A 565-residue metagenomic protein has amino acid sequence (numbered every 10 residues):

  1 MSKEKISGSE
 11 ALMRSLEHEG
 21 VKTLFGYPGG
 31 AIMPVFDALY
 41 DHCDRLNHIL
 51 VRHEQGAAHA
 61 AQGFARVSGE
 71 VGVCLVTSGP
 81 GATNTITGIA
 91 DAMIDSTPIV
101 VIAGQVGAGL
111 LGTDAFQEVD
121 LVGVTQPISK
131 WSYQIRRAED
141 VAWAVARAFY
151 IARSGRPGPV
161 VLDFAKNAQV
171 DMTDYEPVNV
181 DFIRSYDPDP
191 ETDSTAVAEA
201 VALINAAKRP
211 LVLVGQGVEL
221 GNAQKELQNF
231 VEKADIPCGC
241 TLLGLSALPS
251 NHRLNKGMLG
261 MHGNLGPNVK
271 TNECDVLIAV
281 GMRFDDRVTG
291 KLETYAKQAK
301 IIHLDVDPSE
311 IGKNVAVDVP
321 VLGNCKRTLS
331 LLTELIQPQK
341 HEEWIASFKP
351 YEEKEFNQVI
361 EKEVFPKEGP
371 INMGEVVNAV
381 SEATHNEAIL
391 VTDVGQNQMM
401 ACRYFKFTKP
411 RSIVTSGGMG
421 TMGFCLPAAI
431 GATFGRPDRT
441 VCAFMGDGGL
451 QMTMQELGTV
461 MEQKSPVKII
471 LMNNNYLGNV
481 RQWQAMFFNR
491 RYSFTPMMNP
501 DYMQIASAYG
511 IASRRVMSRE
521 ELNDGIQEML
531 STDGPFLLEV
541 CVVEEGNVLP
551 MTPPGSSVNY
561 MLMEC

Functional and structural regions predicted by a protein language model:
S2-E343, A383-N386, T459, P466-I469 (+4 more regions): N-terminal alpha/beta PP-like core and its mobile active-site loop of ThDP/TPP-dependent enzymes
S2-K3, E139, A202, Q298-V394 (+3 more regions): Phosphate/pyrophosphate-binding active-site segments
S9-K22, G30, V35-Y40, E352-P427: Active-site diphosphate/adenylate-binding microenvironment
Y27-G29, H48-H59, C74-G81, R136-R137 (+7 more regions): Active-site nucleophile and cofactor-binding loops and adjacent substrate-binding regions of central metabolic enzymes
V35, D171-D174, A247-S250, E355-N357 (+2 more regions): Short acidic/His/Gly/Ser-rich catalytic and metal-binding motifs that mark active-site loops of diverse hydrolases
I102, L110-Q117, N268, G312-N314 (+3 more regions): Thiamine diphosphate
V161, H303, V391, F444-M445: Generic enzyme active-site microenvironment
G215-E219, F365, G446: Conserved short loop/turn motifs at secondary-structure junctions
